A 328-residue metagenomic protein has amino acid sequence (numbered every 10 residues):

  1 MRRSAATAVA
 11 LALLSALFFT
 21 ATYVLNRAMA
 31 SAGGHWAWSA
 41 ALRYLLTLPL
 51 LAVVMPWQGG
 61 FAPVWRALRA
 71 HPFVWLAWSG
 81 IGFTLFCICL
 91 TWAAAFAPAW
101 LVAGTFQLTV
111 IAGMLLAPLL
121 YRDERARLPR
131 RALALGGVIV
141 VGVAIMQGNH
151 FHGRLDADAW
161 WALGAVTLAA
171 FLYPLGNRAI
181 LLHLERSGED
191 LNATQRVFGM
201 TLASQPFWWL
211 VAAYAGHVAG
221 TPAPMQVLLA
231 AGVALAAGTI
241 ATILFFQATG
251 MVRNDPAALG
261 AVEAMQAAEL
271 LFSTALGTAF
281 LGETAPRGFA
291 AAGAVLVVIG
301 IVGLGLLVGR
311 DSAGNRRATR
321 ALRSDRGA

Functional and structural regions predicted by a protein language model:
M1-L42, A134-A144, H152-E185, A203-V211 (+3 more regions): Glycine-/small-residue-enriched transmembrane alpha-helix faces in small-molecule transporters and effluxers
A8-L13, L68-W78, A126-V140, D190-G199 (+1 more regions): Cytoplasmic-side transmembrane-helix entry/capping segments in multi-pass membrane proteins
A16, L42, V102-L108, L184-A203 (+1 more regions): Helix-helix packing/entry segments at the starts of transmembrane helices
F18-A21, G59-F106, I145, A236-R253: Specific transmembrane alpha-helical segments of multi-pass solute transporters/efflux pumps, especially DMT/EamA
M29, S39, R43, A93-A94 (+5 more regions): Hydrophobic/aromatic residues within transmembrane alpha-helices of multi-pass small-molecule transporters
A32-L85, A112-L116, L168-A179, R196-G216 (+4 more regions): Transmembrane alpha-helices of multi-pass small-molecule transport proteins
L51, P118, L128-H150, R287-V308: Hydrophobic transmembrane alpha-helices of multi-pass small-molecule transport proteins
T109-A134, V252-R253, A258-A261, A268-A291: C-terminal transmembrane-helix exit sites in multi-pass transporters
